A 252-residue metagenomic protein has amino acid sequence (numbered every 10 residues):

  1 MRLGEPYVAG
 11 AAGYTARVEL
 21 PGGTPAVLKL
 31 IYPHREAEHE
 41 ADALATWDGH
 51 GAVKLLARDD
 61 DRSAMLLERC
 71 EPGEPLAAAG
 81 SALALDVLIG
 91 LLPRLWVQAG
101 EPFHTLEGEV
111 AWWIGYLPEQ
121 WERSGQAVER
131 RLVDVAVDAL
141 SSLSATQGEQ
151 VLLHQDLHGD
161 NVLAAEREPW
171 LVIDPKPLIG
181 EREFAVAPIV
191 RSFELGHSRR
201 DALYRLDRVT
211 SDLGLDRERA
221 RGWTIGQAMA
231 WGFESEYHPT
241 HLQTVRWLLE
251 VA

Functional and structural regions predicted by a protein language model:
M1-A52, A165-P169, W247-A252: Conserved NTP-binding catalytic cores of kinases and kinase-like/nucleotidyltransferase enzymes across multiple kinase
V8-A9, G13-L20, V27-L28, L55 (+1 more regions): Active-site acidic catalytic loop and adjacent metal/ATP-binding pocket of ATP-dependent phosphoryl transfer enzymes
G22-L66, C70-L95, S198: A conserved alpha-helical element in kinase catalytic cores
G100-Q155, A165-R167, S211: An alpha-helical support segment within catalytic cores of ATP-dependent transferases
E122-R123, W231-A252: ATP/Mg2+ or Mg2+-diphosphate-binding catalytic cores that bind nucleotide phosphates or diphosphates via glycine-rich
A164-R217: Active-site Asp-x-Gly
W223-T224, A228: Short alpha-helical scaffolding segments that buttress acidic/His motifs in well-ordered protein cores
